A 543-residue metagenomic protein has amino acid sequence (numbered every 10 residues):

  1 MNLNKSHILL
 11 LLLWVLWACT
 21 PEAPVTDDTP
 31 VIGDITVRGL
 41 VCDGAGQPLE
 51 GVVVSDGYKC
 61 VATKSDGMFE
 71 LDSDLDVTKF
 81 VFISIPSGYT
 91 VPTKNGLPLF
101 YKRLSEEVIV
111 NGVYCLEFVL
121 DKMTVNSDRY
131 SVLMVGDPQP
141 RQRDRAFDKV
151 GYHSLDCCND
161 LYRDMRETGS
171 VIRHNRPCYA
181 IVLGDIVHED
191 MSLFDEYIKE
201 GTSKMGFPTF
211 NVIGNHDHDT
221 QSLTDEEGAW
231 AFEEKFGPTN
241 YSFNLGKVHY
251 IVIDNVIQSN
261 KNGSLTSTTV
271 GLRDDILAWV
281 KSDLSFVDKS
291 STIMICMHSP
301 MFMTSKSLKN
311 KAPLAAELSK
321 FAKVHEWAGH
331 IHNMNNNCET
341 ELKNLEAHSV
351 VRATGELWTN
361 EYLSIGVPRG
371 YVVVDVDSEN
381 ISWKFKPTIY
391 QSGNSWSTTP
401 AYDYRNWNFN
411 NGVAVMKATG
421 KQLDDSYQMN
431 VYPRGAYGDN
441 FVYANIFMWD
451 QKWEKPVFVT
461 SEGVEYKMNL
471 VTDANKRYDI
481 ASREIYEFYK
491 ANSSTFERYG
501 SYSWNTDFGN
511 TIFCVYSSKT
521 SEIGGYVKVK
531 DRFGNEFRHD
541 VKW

Functional and structural regions predicted by a protein language model:
T26-E50: Structural motif
T29-T36, G96-M191: N-terminal active-site segment of His-dependent metallophosphoesterases
I35-D43, G67, F118, T388: A short, amphipathic beta-strand motif
L40, G51-A62: Short amphipathic beta-strand segments in non-cytosolic proteins
D56, D76-E106: A short, solvent-exposed loop/turn motif at the edges and junctions of modular extracellular/periplasmic domains
Y58-D74, L470: Short, acidic Ser/Thr/Gly-rich low-complexity loop/linker segments typical of extracellular and cell-surface proteins
N95-V110, M191-V287, N310-W327, N333-D377 (+1 more regions): Extended active-site neighborhood of metal-dependent phosphoesterases/phosphodiesterases
G96-G112, G136, Y162-T168, N344-W543: Metal-dependent phosphoesterase/phosphodiesterase active-site architecture
